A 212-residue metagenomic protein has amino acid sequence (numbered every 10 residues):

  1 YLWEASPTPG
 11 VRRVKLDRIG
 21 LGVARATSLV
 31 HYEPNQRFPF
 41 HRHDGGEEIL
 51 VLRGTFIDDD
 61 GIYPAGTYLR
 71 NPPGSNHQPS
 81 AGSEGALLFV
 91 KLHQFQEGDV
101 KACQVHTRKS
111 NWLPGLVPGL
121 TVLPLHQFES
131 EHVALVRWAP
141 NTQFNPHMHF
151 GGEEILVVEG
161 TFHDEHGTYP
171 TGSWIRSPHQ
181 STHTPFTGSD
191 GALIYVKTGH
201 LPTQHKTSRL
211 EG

Functional and structural regions predicted by a protein language model:
Y1-G22, G85, F89-S130, L210-G212: A short, N-terminal "cap"/entry segment at the start of jelly-roll beta-barrel domains of the cupin/DSBH fold
R13-K15, T27-H31, E48, Y68-R70 (+6 more regions): Conserved hydrophobic/aromatic beta-strand scaffold that supports enzyme active sites
E33-Q36, H43-D58, T142, H149-E165 (+1 more regions): Glycine- and acidic-residue-biased ligand/ion/polar-headgroup-sensing regions
R37, T67-Y68, Q143, S173-W174 (+1 more regions): Residue-level marker of beta-strand positions
I57-H77, H163-H183: Short acidic-glycine-tyrosine-enriched beta hairpin
P73-G98, H179-H205: Ligand-binding loop in jelly-roll beta-barrel domains
